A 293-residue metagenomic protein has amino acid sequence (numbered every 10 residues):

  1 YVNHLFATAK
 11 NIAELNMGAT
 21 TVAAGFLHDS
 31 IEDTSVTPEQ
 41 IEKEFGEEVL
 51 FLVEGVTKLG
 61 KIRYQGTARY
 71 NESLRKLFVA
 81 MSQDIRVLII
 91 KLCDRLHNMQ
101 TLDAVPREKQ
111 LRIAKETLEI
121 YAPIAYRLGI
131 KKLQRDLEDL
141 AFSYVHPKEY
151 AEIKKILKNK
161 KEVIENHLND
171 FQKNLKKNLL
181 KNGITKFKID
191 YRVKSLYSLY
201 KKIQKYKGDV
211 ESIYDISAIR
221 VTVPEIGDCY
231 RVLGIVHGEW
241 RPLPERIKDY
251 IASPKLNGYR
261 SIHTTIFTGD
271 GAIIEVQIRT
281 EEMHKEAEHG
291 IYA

Functional and structural regions predicted by a protein language model:
Y1-E14, A23, K61-Q65, Y70-L77 (+3 more regions): Nucleic-acid processing machinery
M17: Conserved catalytic core of nucleotide polymerization and phosphodiester-bond processing enzymes
T20, A24, H28: Active-site alpha-helix of zinc metalloproteases
H28-G55, I130: Hydrophobic or amphipathic alpha-helical targeting/insertion segments
K58: Aromatic/histidine-rich interaction motifs
